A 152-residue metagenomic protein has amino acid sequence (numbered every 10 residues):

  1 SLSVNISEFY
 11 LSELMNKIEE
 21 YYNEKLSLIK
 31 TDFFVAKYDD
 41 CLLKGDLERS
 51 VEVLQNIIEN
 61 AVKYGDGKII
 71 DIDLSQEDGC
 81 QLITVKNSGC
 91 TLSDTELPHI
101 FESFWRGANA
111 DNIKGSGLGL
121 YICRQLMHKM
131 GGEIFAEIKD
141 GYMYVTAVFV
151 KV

Functional and structural regions predicted by a protein language model:
N5-E20: A conserved beta-strand-to-alpha-helix junction within the catalytic ATP-binding
N5-E8, D32-L42: Conserved catalytic submotifs in the C-terminal HATPase_c
A61-V62: Short helix-loop "hinge" at the ATP-lid/N-box region of the Bergerat-fold HATPase_c
I69-G79: Short beta-strand/loop element within the Bergerat-fold HATPase_c
L92-W105: Short conserved segment of the HATPase_c
G119, C123: Short alpha-helical Gxxx[C/S/T] motif in the catalytic ATP-binding
